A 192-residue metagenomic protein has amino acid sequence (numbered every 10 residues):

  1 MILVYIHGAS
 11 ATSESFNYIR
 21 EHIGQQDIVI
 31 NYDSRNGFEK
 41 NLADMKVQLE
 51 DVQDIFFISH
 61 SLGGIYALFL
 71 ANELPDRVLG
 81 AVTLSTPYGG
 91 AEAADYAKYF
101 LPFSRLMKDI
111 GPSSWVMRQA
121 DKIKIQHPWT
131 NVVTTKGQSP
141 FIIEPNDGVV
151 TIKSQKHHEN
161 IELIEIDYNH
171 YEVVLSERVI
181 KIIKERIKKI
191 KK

Functional and structural regions predicted by a protein language model:
L3-H7, E14, I23-H127, S139-I142 (+1 more regions): Serine-dependent carboxylesterase/thioesterase catalytic core of lipase-like alpha/beta-hydrolase/SGNH enzymes
A11, K124-K192: C-terminal catalytic-base region of ester-bond hydrolases, centering on the histidine of the charge-relay
